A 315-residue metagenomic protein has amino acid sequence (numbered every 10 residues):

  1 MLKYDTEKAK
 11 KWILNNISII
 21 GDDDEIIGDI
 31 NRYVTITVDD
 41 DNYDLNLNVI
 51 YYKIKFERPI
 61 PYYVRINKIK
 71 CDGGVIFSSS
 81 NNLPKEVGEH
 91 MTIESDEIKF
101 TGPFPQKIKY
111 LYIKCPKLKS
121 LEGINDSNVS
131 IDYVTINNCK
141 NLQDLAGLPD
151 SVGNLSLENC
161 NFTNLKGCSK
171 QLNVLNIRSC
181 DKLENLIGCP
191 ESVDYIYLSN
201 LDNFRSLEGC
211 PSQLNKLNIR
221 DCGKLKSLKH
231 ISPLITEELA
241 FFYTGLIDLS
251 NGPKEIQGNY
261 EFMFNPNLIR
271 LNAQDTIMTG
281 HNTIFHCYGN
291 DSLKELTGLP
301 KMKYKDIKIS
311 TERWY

Functional and structural regions predicted by a protein language model:
M1-L2, Y315: Short intrinsically disordered terminal tails
D5-I20: Short, non-transmembrane alpha-helical segments in secretory-pathway proteins
I20, I26-D29, Y43, L47-I50 (+11 more regions): A structural signal for the main folded, soluble domain(s) of proteins
G28-L118, I131, S151: LRR N-terminal entry segment and analogous cap-like coil->beta motifs
K68-F77, H90-I98, K107, Y112-K117 (+12 more regions): Concave beta-strand-loop units of leucine-rich repeat
S80, F100-T101, L121-I124, L145 (+8 more regions): Canonical leucine-rich repeat
